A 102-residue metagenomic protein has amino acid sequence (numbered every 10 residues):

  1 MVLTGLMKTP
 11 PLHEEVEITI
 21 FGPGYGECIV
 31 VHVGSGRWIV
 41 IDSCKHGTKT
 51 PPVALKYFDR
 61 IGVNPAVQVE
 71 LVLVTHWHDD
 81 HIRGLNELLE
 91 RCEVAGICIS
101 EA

Functional and structural regions predicted by a protein language model:
M1-H13: Short glycine- and acidic-rich boundary segments immediately preceding or forming the N-terminal edge of structured
V2, T19-P23, H81: Generic detector of intrinsically disordered, low-complexity, polar/charged segments
P10-P65: Conserved beta-strand hairpin/beta-sheet module of binuclear metal-dependent hydrolase folds, prominently
V33, S100-E101: Glycine-rich, histidine-containing beta strand-loop boundary motifs that form or position
T48-I99: Active-site metal-binding motif and surrounding structural segment of the metallo-beta-lactamase
